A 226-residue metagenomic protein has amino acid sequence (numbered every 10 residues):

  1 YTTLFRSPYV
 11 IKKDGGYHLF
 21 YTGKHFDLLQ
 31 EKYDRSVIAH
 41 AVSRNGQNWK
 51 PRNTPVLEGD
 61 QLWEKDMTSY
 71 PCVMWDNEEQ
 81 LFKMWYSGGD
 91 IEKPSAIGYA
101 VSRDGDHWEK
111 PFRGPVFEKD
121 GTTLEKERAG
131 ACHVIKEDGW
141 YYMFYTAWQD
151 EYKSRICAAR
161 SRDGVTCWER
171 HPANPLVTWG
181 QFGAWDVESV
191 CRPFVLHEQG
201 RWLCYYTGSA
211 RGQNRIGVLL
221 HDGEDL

Functional and structural regions predicted by a protein language model:
T2-S69, M74-E127, I135-E188, H197-L226: Beta-rich carbohydrate-recognition and catalytic domains
